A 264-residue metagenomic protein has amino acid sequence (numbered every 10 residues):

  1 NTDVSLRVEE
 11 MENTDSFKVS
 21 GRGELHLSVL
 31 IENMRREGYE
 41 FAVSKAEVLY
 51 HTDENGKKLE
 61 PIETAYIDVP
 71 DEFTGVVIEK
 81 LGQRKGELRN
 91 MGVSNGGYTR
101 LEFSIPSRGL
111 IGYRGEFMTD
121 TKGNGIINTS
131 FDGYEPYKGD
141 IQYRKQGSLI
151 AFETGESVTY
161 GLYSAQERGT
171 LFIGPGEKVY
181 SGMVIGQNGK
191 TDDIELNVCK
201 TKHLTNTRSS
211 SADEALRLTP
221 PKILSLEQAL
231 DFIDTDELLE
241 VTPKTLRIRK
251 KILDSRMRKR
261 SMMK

Functional and structural regions predicted by a protein language model:
N1-K264: Accessory interaction regions appended to the cores of large information-processing enzymes
